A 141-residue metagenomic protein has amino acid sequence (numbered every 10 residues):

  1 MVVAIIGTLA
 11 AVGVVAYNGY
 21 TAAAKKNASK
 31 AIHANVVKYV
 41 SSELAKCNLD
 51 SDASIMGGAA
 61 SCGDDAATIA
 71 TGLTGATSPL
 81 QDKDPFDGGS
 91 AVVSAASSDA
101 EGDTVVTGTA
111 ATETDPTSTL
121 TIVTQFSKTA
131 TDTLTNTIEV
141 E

Functional and structural regions predicted by a protein language model:
M1-N18: N-terminal single-pass transmembrane signal-anchor helix
I6-A10, S29, G75-A76: Alpha-helical interaction segments
G7, Y20-T21, K25, Y39 (+2 more regions): Generic detector of bulky aromatic hydrophobic side chains
A10, T21, A111-E113: Intrinsically disordered and other compositionally biased segments
A10-G13, I32, P79, T119: Short linear sequence motifs
G13-A16, N35, D82, I122: A general marker of short, structured functional hotspots
A22-S51: Membrane-proximal N-terminal amphipathic helix
S42-E141: Periplasmic/extracellular, small/polar-rich flexible segments of pilin-like filament-forming proteins
